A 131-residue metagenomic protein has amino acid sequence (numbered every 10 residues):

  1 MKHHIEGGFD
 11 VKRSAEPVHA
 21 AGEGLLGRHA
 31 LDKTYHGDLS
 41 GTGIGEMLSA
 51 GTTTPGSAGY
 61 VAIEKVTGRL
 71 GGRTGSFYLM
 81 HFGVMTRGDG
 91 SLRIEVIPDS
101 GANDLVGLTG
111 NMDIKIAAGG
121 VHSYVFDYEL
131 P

Functional and structural regions predicted by a protein language model:
M1-P131: Targeting-peptide/extracellular-domain and disordered-appendage signature
